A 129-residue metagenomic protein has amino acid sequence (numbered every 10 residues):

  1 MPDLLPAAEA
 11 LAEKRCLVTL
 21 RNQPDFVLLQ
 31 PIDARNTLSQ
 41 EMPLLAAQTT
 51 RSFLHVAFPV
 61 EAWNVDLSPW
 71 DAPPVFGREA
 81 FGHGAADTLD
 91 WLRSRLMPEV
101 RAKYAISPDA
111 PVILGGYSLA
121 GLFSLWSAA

Functional and structural regions predicted by a protein language model:
M1-A129: Non-catalytic cap/lid and distal C-terminal segments of serine-dependent acyl enzymes
